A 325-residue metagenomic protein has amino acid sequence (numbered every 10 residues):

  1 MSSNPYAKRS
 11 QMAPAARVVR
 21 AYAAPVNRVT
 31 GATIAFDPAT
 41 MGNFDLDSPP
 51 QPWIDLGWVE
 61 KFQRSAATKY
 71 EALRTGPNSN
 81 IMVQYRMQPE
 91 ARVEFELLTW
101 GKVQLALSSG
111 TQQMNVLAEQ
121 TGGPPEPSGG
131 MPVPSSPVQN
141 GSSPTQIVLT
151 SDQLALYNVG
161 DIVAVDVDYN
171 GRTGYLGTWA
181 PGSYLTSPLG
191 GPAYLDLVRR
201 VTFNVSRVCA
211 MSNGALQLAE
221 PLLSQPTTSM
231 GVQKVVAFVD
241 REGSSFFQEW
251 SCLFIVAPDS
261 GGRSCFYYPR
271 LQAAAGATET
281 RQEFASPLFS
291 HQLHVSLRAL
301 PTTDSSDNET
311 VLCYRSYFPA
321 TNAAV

Functional and structural regions predicted by a protein language model:
M1-E60, F318-V325: Polar/acidic, low-complexity leader/linker segments enriched in S/T/G and N/D
D47-A72, G141-A155: Short N-terminal edge-element motif at the start of the domain
E71-I81: Short acidic (Asp/Glu) patches
N80-V103, S286-T303: Oligomerization/assembly interface segments of phage tail-like spikes and tubes
S108-P221, Q225: Autoprocessing Asn-cyclization modules and mimics
S128-P132, S142-I147, N158, F254-E279: Acidic-leaning, charged glycine-interspersed low-complexity segments
I162, Y169-P181, V201, S206-R207 (+1 more regions): Short helix-loop boundary/capping segments
P221, C265-V325: Mixed-charge, glycine-accented linear interaction segment located at domain edges/termini
